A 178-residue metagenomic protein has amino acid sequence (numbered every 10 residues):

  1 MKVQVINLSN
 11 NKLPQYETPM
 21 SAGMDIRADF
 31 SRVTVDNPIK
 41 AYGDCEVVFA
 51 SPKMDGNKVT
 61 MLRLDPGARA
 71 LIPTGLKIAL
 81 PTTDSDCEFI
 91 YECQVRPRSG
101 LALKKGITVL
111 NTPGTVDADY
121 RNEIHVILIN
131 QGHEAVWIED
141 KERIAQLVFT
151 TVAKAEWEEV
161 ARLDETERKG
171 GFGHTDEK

Functional and structural regions predicted by a protein language model:
M1-K178: DUTPase catalytic domain/fold
